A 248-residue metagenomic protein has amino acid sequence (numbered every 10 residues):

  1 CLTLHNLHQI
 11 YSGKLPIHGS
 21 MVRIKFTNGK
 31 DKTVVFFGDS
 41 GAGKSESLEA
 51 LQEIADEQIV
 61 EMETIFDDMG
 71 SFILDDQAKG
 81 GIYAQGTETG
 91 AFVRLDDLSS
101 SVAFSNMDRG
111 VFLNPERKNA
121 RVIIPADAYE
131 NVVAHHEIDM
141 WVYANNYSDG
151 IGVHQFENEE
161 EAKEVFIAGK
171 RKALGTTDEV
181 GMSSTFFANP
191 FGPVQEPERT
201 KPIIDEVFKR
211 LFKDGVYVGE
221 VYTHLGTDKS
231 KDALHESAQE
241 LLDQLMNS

Functional and structural regions predicted by a protein language model:
C1-T27: N-terminal pre-Walker A segment at the start of P-loop NTPase domains
T3-H8, V22, A50-I54, A144 (+3 more regions): Generic, well-ordered alpha-helical scaffold segments in large soluble proteins
Y11, N28, I54-M62: Secondary-structure transition/capping motifs at alpha-helix termini and the adjoining loop/turn into the next element
T27-G29, G41-A42, T89-F92, N146-D149 (+1 more regions): Short, glycine-/Ser/Thr-/acidic-enriched flexible segments
G29-D56: Glycine-rich phosphate-binding P-loop
V34, E63-I65, Q85, M140-V142 (+1 more regions): Hydrophobic/aromatic beta-strand patches that form the interior of the parallel beta-sheet core in alpha/beta enzyme
I59-N131: Conserved nucleotide-sensing/catalytic segment adjacent to the nucleotide-binding pocket in NTP-handling enzymes
E116-S248: Conserved NTP phosphate-binding and transfer environment spanning the P-loop NTPase/kinase superfamily
